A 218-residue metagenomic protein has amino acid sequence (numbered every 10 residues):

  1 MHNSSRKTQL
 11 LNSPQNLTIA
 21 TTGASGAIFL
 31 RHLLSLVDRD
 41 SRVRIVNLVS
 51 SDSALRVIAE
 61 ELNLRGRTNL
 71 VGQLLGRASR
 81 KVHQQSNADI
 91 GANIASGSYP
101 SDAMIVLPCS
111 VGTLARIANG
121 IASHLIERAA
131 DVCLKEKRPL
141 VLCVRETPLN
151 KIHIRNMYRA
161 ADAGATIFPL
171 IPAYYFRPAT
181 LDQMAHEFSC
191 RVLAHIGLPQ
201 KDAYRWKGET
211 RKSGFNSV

Functional and structural regions predicted by a protein language model:
H2-L140, P148-V218: A cross-family phosphate/adenosyl-ligand binding-site feature
